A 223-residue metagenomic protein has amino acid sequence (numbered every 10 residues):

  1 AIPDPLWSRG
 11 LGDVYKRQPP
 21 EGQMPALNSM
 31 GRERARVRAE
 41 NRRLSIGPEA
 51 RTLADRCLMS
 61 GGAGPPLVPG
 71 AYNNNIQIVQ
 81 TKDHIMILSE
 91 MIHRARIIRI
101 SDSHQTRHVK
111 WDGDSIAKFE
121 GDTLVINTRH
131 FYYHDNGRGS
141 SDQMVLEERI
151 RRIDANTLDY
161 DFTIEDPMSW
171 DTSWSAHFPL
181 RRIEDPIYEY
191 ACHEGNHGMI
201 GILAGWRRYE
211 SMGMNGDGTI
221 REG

Functional and structural regions predicted by a protein language model:
A1-Y15: Single conserved hydrophobic/aromatic residue that forms the stacking wall/gate of nucleotide- or nucleobase-binding
D13-G223: PEST-like low-complexity, intrinsically disordered acidic/proline/serine-rich tracts that flank trafficking/processing
